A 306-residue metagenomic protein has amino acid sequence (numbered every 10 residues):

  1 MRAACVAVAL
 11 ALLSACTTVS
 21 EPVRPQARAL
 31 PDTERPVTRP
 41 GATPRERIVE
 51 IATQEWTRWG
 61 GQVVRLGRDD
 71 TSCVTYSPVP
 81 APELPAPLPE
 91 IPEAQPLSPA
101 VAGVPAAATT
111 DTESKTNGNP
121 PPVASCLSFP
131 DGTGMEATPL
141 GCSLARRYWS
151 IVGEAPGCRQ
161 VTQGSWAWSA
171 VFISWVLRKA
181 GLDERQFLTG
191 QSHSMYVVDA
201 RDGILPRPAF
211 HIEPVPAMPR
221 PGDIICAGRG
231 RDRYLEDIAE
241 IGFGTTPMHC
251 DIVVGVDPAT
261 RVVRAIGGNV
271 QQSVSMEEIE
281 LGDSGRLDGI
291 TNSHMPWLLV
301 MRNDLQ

Functional and structural regions predicted by a protein language model:
M1-V6: Bacterial N-terminal signal peptides that target proteins for export
L13-A15: C-terminal motif of bacterial Sec signal peptides marking the signal peptidase cleavage site
T17-V19: Bacterial signal peptide processing site
R24-R185: N-terminal capping segments
V64-R65, F187-T189, D237-I238, M276-E278: Short, solvent-exposed loop/turn and secondary-structure capping segments
L188-Q271: ...with weaker cross-activation on analogous glycine-rich loops/strands in unrelated enzymes
N269-Q306: Low-complexity, Gly/Ser/Thr/Pro-rich intrinsically disordered linker/tail segments
